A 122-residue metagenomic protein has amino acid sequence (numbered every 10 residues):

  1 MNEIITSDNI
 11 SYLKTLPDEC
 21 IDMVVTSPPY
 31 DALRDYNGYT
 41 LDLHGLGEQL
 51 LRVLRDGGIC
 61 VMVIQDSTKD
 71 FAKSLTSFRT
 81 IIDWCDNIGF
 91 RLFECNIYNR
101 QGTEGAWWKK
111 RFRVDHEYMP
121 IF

Functional and structural regions predicted by a protein language model:
M1-F122: Core catalytic lobe of class I
